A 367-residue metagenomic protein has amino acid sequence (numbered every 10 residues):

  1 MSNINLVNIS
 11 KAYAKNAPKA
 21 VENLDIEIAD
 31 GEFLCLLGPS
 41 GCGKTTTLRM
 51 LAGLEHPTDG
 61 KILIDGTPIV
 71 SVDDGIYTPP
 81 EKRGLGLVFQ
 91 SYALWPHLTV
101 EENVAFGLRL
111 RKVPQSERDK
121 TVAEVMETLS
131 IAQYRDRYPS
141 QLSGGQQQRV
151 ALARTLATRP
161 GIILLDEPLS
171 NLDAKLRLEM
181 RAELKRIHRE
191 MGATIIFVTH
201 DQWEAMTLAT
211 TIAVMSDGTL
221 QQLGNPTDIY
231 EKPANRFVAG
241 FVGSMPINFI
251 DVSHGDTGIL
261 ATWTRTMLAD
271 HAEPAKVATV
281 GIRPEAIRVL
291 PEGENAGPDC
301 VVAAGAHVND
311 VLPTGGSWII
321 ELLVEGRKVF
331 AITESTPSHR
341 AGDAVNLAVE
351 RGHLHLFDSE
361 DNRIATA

Functional and structural regions predicted by a protein language model:
L37-P39: The feature captures the beta-strand-to-loop junction immediately N-terminal to the Walker
A52: Helix-to-loop junction immediately C-terminal to a conserved catalytic motif
T58-K61, E117, D217, L354: Conserved coupling/switch loops of ABC nucleotide-binding domains, chiefly the family-specific signature
G60-V72: Conserved ABC transporter NBD signature motif
R83-G86, Q90, L94-F237: ABC ATPase nucleotide-binding domains
A234-N309, G316-W318, L322-S338, A367: ATPase nucleotide-binding modules
